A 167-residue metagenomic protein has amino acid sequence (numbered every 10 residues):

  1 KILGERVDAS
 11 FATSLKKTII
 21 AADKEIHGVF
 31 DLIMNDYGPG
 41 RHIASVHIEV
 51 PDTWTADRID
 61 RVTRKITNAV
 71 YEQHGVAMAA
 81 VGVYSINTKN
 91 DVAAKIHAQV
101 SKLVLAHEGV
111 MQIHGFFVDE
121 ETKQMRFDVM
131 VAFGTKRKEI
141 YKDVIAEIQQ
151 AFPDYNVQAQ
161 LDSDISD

Functional and structural regions predicted by a protein language model:
K1-D167: Alpha-helical transmembrane segments and adjacent TM-loop junctions that form the membrane-embedded core of multi-pass
